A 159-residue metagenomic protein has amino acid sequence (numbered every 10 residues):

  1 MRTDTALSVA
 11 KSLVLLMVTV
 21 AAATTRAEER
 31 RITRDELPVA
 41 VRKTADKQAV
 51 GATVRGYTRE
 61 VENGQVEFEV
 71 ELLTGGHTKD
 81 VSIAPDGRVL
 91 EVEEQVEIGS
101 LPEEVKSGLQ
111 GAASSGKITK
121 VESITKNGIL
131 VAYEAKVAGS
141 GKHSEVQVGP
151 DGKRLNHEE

Functional and structural regions predicted by a protein language model:
R2-S12, A23-E159: Long, terminal "pre-/pro-" and other extracytoplasmic accessory regions that lie outside the mature folded/catalytic
S12-V18: Classic N-terminal secretory signal peptides
